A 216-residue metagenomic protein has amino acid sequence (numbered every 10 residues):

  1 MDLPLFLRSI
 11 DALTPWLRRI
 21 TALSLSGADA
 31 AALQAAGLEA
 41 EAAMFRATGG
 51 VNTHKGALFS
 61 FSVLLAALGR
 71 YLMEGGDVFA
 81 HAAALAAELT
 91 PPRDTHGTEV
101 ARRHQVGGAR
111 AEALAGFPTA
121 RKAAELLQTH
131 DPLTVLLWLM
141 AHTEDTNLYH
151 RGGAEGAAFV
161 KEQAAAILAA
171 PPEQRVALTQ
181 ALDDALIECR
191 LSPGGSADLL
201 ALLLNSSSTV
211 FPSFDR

Functional and structural regions predicted by a protein language model:
M1-S26, A30-A31, K55, L68-D184 (+3 more regions): Phosphate-rich cofactor/ligand-interacting catalytic cores and adjacent structured alpha/beta frameworks
A28-T48: Active-site cofactor/substrate anionic-group-binding motifs, chiefly glycine- and Lys/Arg-rich phosphate-binding loops
A36-E39, A43, S60-V63, A67 (+1 more regions): Generic beta-strand or strand-like secondary-structure segments
T48-L65, G69, C189-N205: Conserved phosphate/anionic-ligand binding catalytic regions in large, soluble enzymes, centered on
S208: A compact, surface-exposed functional segment
